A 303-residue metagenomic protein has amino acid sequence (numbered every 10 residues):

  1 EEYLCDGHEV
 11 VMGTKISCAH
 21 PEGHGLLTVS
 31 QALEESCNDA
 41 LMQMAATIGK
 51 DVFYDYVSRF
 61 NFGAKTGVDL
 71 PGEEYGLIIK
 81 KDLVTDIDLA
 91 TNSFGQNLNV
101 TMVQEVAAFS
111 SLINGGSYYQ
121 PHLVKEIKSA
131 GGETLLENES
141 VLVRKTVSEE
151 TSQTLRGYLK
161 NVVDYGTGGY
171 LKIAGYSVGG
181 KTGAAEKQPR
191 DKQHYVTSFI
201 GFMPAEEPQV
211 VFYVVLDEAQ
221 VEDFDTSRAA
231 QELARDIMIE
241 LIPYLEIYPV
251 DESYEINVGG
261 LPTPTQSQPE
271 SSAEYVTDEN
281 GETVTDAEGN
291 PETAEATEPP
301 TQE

Functional and structural regions predicted by a protein language model:
E1-L216, Q302-E303: Beta-lactam-recognizing serine transpeptidase/beta-lactamase-like catalytic domain environment
S30, Q43, V196, S271 (+2 more regions): N-terminal cationic amphipathic segment used for targeting or macromolecule association
T134-E139, Q231-E282, G289-N290, A294-E298: Short, gly/Ser/Thr-rich active-site loops of penicillin-recognizing serine hydrolases
E149, Q153, R228-D236: Short, well-ordered alpha-helical segments
Q209, V221-D223, Y244: Intrinsically disordered, low-complexity acidic/polar segments
E218-A229: A short acidic/glycine-rich loop-to-helix N-cap element
